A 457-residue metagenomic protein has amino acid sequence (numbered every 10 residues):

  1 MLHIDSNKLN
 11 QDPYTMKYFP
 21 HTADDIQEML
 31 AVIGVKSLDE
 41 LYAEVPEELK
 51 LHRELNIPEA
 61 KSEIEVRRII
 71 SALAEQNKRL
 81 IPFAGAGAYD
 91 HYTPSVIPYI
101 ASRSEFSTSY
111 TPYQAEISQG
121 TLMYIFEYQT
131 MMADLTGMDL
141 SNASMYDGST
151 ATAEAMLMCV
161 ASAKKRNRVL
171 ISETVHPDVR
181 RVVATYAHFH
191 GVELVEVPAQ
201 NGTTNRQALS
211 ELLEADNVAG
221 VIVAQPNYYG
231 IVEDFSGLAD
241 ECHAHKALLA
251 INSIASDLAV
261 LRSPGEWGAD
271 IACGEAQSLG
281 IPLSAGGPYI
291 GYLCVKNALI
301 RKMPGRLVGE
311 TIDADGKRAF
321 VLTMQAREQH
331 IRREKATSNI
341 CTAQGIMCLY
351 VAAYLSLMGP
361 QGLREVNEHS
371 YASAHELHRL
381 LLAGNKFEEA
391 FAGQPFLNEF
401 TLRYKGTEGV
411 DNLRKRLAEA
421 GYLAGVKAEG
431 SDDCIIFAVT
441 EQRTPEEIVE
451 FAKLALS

Functional and structural regions predicted by a protein language model:
N7-I81: N-terminal alpha-helical segment of soluble enzymes
L9, S104-A115, A133-M138, K164-R166 (+4 more regions): Gly-rich Lys/Arg/Thr-decorated short loops/hinges at beta-loop-alpha junctions or inter-strand turns that position
M29, G120, T150-K317, K386 (+3 more regions): Conserved PLP-enzyme active-site core in the AAT-like
E47-E127, I331: N-terminal entrance/gating region of PLP-dependent enzymes' catalytic architecture
Y113-I117, D134-A153: Short loop-beta-helix segment that forms the pyridoxal 5′-phosphate
L279-N385, A390-G393: Active-site C-terminal subdomain of aminotransferase-like
Q361-F451: Conserved C-terminal alpha-helix-loop-beta "cap" of PLP-dependent enzymes that closes/shapes the active-site mouth
